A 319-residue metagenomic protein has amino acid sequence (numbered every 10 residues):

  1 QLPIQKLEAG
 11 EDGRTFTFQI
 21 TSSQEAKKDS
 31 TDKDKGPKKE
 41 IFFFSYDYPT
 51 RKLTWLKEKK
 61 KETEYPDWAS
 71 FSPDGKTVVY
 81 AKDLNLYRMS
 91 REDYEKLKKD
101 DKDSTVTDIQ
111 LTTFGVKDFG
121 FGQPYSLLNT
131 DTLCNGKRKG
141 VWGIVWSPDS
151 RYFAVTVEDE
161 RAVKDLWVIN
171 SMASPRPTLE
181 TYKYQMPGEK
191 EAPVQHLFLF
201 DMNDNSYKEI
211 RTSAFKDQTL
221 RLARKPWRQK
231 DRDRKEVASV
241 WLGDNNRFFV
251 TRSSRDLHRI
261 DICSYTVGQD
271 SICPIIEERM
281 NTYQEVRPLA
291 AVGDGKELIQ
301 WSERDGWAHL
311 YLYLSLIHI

Functional and structural regions predicted by a protein language model:
Q1-L316: Beta-propeller folds
